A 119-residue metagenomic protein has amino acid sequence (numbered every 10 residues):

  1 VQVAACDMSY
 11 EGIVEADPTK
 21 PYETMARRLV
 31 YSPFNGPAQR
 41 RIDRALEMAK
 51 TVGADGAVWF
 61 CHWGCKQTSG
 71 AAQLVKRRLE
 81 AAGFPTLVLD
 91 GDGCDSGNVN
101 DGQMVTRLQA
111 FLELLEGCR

Functional and structural regions predicted by a protein language model:
V1-K50: Redox- and metal-dependent alpha/beta enzyme cores, enriched for Fe-S-associated oxidoreductases and cofactor-handling
A5-D7, V58-W63, D90-G93: Active-site proximal loops enriched in glycine and acidic residues that flank catalytic Cys/His/Asp and coordinate
Y10-V14, G64-S69, D95-N98: Flexible loop/turn segments at secondary-structure boundaries
P21, M25, V30, G56 (+1 more regions): Glycan-processing catalytic domains of CAZymes
R41-A82, L87: C-terminal hydrophobic structural anchor segments that stabilize assembly/packing rather than catalytic chemistry
Q73-R119: Peripheral docking tails and interdomain loops at the edges of cofactor- or intermediate-handling domains
